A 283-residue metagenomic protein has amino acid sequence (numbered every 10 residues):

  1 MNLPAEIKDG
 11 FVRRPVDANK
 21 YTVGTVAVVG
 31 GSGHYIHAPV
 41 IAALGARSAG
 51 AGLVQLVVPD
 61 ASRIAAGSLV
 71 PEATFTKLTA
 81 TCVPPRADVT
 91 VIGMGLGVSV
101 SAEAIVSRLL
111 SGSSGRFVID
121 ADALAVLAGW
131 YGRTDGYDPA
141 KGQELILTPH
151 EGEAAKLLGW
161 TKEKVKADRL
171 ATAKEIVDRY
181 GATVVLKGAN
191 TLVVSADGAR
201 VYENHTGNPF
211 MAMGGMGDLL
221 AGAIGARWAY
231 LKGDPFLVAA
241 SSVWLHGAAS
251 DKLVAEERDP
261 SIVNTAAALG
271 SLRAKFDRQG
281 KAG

Functional and structural regions predicted by a protein language model:
M1-F117, A125-I146, E151, A155-G283: Small-residue (G/A/S/T)-rich helix-start motifs and N-terminal tracts that mark the onset
